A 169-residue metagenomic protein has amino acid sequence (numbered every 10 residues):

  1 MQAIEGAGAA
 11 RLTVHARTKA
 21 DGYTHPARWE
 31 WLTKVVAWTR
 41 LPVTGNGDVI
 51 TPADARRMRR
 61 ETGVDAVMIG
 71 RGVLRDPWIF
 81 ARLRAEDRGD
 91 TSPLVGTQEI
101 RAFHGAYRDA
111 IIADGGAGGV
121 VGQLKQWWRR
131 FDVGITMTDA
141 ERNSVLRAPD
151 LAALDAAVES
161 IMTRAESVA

Functional and structural regions predicted by a protein language model:
M1-R11, Y23, E30, K34-G45 (+1 more regions): Alpha/beta catalytic cores of nucleotide-metabolism and tRNA/nucleoside-modifying enzymes
T13-R17: Short beta-strands and strand-loop turn motifs
T18-H25: Short, small-residue-enriched loops and turns at beta-alpha junctions that line or gate enzyme active sites
